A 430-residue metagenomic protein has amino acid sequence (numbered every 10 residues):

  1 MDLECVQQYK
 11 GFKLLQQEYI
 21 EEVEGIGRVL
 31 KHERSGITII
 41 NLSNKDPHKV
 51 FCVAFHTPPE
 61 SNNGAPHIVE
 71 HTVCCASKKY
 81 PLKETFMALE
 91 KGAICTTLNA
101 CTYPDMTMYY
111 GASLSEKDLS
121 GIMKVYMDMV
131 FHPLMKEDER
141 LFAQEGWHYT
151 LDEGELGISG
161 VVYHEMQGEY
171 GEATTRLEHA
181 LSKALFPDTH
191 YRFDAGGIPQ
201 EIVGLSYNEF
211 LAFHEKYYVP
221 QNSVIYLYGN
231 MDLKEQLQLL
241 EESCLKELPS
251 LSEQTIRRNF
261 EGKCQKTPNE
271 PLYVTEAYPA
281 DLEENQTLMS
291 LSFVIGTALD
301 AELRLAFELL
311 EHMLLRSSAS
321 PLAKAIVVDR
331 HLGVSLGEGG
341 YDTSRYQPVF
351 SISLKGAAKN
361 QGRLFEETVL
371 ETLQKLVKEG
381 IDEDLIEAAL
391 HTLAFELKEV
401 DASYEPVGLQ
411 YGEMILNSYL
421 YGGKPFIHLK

Functional and structural regions predicted by a protein language model:
D2-D46: N- or domain-start disorder-to-order transition segments that initiate the globular core
D2-Y9, A195, V224-T287, D384 (+1 more regions): An aromatic/glycine/proline-enriched structural segment found at the starts of mature extracellular/organellar domains
G25, S43-D128, R140, G171-E172 (+3 more regions): M16/MPP (pitrilysin/insulinase) zinc-metallopeptidase core fold and M16-derived inactive scaffolds
I40-K45, C52-A54, Y163, Q167-G171 (+4 more regions): His/Glu-based metal-binding/catalytic segments typifying zinc-dependent metallopeptidases
T72, A76-K78, I122-V125, M129-M135 (+8 more regions): Scaffold signal of the M16-like zinc-metallopeptidase fold and its non-catalytic homologs
P133-E165, D232, S252-P268, E371-L409: Acidic/histidine-enriched alpha-helical segments
M289-D384: Structured mid-domain segments that build the active-site/substrate or prosthetic-cofactor binding neighborhood
